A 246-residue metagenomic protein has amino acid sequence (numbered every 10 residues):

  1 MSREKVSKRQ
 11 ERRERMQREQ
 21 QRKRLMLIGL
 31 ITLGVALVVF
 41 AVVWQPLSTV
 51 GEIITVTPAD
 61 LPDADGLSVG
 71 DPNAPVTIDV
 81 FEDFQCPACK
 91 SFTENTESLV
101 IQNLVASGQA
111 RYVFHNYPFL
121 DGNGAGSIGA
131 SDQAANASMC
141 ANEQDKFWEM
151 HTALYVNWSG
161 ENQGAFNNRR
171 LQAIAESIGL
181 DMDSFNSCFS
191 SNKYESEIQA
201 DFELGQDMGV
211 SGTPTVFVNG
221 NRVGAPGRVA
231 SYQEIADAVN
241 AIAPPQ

Functional and structural regions predicted by a protein language model:
S2-V42, P46, V76, E97 (+1 more regions): C-terminal cap of thioredoxin/glutaredoxin-like
L47-L61: Ser/Thr/Pro/Gly-rich low-complexity linker/stalk segments immediately outside membranes or between
I54, N123, C140, S187-S191: Functionally engaged cysteine thiol sites
A59-V76: A short beta-strand-turn-helix
A64, S68, A106, V210: Short glycine/serine/threonine-biased micro-segments
D71, G126-S127, G164, S187 (+2 more regions): Alpha-helix initiation/capping motif
A74, E82-E176, S211, N240: Structural alpha/beta surface segment adjacent to cysteine/selenocysteine redox centers across thiol/disulfide enzymes
